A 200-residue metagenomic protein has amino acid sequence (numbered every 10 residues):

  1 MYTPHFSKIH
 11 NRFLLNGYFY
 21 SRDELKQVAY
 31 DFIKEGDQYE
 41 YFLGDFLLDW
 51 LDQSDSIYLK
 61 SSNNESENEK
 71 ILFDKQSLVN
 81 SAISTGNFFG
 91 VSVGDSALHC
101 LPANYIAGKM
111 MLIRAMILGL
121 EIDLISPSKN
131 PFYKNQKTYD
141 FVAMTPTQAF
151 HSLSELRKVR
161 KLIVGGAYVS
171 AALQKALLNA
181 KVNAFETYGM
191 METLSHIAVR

Functional and structural regions predicted by a protein language model:
M1-K34, V79-L101, S128-D140: Conserved ATP-dependent adenylate/AMP-binding module captured primarily in the ANL superfamily
E40-L59, V93-S96: Conserved pre-ATP/AMP-binding loop-to-beta segment of ANL
L47-L48, I83-N87, A149, L153: Generic structural signal for well-ordered alpha-helical scaffold segments
S54-S56, V93-G94, Q136-Y139, R157-V159 (+1 more regions): A general structural motif
D55-I83, G90-S92: Conserved AMP-binding A3 loop
S61-S62, A97, L112, V142 (+3 more regions): Conserved S/T- and glycine-rich ATP-binding loop of Class I adenylate-forming
K75-N80, S96-H151: AMP-binding/adenylate-forming
L153-R200: Gly/Ser/Thr-rich phosphate-binding loop
